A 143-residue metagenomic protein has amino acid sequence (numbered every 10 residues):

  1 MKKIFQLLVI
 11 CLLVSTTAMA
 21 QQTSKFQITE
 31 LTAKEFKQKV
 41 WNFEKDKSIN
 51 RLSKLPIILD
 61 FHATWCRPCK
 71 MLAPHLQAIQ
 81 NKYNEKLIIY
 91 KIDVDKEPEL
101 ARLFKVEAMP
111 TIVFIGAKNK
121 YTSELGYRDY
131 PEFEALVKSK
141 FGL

Functional and structural regions predicted by a protein language model:
M1-K34, E134, L143: N-terminal targeting signals for export/organelle localization
L31-L55: A short beta-strand-turn-helix
S53-P56, M71-I92: Conserved helix-turn-beta segment immediately C-terminal to the redox Cys motif in thioredoxin-like folds
K54, P98, F104-V113: Structural micro-motif
K54-I57, F61-W65, A108: Short pre-active-site segment immediately N-terminal to redox-active cysteine/selenocysteine motifs in thiol-based
F61-H75: Conserved redox-active cysteine motifs that mediate thiol-disulfide chemistry, especially di-cysteine Cys-X(1-2)-Cys
A108, V113-L143: Non-catalytic, surface beta->alpha helical segment in thiol-disulfide oxidoreductase systems
